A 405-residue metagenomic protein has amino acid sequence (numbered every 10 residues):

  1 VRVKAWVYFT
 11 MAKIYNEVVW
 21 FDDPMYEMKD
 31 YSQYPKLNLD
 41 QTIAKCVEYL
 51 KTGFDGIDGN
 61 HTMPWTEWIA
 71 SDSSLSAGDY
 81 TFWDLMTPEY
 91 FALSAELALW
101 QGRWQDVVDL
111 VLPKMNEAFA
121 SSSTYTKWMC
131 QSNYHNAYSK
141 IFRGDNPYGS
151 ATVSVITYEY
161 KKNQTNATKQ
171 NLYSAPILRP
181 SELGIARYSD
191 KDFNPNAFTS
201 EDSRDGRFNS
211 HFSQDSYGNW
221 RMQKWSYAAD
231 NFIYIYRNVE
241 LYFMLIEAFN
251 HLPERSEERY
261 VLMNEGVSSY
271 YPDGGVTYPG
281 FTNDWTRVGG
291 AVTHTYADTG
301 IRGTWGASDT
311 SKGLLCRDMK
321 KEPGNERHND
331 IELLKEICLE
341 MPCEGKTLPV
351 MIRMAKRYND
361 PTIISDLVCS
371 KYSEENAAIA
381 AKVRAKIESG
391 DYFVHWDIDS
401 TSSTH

Functional and structural regions predicted by a protein language model:
V1-V153, Y160, S200-H405: Acidic/polar-rich alpha-helix caps and helix-coil junctions
G149-P176: Polar, glycine-rich mid-to-C-terminal structural blocks that act as macromolecule-binding/assembly scaffolds
A175-F198: Active-site core of glycosidic bond-cleaving carbohydrate-active enzymes
